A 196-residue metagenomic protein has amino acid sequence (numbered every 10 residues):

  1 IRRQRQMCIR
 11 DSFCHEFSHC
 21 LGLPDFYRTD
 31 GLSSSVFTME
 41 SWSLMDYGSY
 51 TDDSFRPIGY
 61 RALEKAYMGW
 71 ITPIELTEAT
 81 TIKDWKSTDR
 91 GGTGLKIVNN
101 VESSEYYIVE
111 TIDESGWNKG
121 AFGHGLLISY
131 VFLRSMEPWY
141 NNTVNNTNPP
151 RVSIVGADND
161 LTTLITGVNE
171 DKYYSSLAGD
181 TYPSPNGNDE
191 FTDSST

Functional and structural regions predicted by a protein language model:
R3-Q6, R10-G123, F132-R134: Extracellular hydrolytic enzyme modules, especially secreted metalloproteases of the metzincin/thermolysin-like class
I74-T196: Non-catalytic C-terminal accessory/binding modules of secreted extracellular proteins
